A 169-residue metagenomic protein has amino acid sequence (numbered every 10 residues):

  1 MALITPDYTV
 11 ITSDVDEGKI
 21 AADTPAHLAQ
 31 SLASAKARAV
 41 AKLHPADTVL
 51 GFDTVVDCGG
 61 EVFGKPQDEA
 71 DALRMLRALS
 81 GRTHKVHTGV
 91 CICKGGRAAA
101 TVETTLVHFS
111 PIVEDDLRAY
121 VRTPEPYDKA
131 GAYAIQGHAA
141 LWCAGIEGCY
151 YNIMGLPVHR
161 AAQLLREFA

Functional and structural regions predicted by a protein language model:
M1-I11, F168-A169: N-terminal G-site helix/loop of the GST-like fold
A2, A21-A22: Short, glycine/acidic-enriched capping/hinge loops at junctions between secondary-structure elements
D7, D16-E17, R82, T123: A short linear boundary/processing microfeature
V10-V15, G51-T54: Short, conserved active-site loops that position catalytic residues or coordinate cofactors/metal ions across diverse
T12-I20, A140-W142: A short small-residue
D23-A169: Anionic-ligand binding patches
